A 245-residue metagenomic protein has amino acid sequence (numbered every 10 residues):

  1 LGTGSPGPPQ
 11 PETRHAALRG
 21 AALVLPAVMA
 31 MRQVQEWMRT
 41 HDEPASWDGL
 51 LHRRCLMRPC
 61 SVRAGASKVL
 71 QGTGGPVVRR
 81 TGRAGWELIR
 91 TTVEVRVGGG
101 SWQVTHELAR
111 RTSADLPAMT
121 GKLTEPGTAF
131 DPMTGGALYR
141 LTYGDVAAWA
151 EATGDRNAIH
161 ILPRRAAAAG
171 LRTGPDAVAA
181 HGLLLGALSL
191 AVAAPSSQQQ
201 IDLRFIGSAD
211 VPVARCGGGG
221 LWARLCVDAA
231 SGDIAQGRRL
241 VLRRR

Functional and structural regions predicted by a protein language model:
L1-H52, P117-L123, G127-S196: Hot-dog-fold acyl-thioester-processing enzymes
Q10, Q33-Q35, Q71, Q103 (+2 more regions): Residue-identity detector for glutamine
L51-L141, G207-V211, G218-R245: HotDog/MaoC-like acyl-thioester-processing domains
A166-V241: Catalytic-pocket segment enriched in acidic/His residues
